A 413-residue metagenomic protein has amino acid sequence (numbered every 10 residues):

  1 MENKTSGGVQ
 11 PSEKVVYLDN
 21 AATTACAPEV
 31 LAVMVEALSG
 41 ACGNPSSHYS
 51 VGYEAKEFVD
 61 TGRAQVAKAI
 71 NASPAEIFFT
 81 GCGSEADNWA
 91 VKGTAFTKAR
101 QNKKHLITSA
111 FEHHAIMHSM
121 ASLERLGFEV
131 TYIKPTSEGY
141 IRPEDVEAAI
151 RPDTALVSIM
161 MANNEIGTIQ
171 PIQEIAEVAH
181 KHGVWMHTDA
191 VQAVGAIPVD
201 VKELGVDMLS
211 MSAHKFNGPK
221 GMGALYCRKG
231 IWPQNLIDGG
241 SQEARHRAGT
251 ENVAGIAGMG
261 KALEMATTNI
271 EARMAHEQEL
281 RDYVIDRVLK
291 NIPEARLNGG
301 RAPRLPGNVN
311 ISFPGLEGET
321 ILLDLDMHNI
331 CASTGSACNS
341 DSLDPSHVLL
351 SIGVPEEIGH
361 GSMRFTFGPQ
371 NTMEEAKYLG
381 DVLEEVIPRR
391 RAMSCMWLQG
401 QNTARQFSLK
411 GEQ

Functional and structural regions predicted by a protein language model:
M1-Q413: Pyridoxal 5′-phosphate
